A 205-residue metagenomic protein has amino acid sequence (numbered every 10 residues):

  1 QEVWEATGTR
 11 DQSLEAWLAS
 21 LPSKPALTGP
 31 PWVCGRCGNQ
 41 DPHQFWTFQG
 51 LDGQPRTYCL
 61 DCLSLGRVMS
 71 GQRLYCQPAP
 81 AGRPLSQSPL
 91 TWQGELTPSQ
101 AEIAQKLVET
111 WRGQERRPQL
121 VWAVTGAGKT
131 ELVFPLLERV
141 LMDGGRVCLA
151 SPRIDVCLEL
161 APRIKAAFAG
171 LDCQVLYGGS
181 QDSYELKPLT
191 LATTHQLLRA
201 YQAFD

Functional and structural regions predicted by a protein language model:
Q1-G29: N-terminal alpha-helical interaction blocks
K24-G82: Interdomain "pre-motor" coupling segment immediately N-terminal to P-loop NTPase/helicase cores
P78-W92: Conserved adenine-nucleotide phosphate-binding loops and their immediately adjacent elements
W92-E115: N-terminal pre-P-loop "Q-motif" helix
G113-E138: Walker A/P-loop
V140-V147, A169-L171: Post-Walker A helix-loop "phosphate-sensing" segment adjacent to the P-loop in P-loop NTPases
G145-V156, L176: Conserved RecA-like ASCE P-loop NTPase motor core of nucleic-acid helicases/translocases
E159-F204: Conserved motor-coupling elements within RecA-like helicase/translocase cores
